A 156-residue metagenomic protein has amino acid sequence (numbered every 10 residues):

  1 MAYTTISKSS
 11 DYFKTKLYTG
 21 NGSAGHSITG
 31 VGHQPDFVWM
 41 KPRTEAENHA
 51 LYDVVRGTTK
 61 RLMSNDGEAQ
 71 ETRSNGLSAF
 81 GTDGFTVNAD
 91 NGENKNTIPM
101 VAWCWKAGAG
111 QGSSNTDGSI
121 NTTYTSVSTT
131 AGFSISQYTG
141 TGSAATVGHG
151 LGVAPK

Functional and structural regions predicted by a protein language model:
M1-K156: Surface-exposed molecular-recognition determinants
